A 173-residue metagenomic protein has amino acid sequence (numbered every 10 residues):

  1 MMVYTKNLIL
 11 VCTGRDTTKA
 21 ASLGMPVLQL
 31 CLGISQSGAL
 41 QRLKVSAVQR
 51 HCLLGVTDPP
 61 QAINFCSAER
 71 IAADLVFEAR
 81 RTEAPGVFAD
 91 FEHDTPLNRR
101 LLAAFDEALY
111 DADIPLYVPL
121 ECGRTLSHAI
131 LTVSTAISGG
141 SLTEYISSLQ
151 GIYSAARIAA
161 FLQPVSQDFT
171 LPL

Functional and structural regions predicted by a protein language model:
M1-M2, F161: Accessible peptide chain termini
V3-G14, S22-M25, C31-E144: Chitinase-like catalytic core of GlcNAc-active glycosidases
T18: Serine-esterase "nucleophile elbow" of acetyl-processing enzymes
G140-L173: Substrate-binding and catalytic surfaces of secreted/luminal carbohydrate-active proteins
